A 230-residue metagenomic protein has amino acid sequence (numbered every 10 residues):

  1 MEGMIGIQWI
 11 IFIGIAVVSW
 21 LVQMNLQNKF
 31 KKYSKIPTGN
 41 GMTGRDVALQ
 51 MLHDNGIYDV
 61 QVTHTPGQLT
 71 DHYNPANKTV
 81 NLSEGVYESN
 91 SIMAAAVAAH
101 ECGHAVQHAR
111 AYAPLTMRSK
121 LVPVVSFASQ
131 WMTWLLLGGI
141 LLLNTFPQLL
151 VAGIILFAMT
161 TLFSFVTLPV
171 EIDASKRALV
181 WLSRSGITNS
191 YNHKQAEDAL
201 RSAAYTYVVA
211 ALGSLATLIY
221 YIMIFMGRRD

Functional and structural regions predicted by a protein language model:
E2, G6, G14, Q23-A128 (+1 more regions): Polar-ligand-bearing catalytic/cofactor-coordination segments of membrane-embedded or membrane-tethered inner-membrane
M4-I10, T145-I155: Hydrophobic alpha-helical transmembrane segments
I10-V18, W134-G138, I222: Core hydrophobic alpha-helical membrane-spanning segments
F12-S19, G103-A105, L141-P147: Short, functional N-terminal and low-complexity linear motifs
Q61-T63, S91, L137-A152: Cytoplasmic juxtamembrane interface segments
V122-F146: Post-HExxH zinc-binding segment in Zn-dependent metallohydrolases
I154-F163: Small-residue-enriched core segments of transmembrane alpha-helices in multipass membrane transport and channel
